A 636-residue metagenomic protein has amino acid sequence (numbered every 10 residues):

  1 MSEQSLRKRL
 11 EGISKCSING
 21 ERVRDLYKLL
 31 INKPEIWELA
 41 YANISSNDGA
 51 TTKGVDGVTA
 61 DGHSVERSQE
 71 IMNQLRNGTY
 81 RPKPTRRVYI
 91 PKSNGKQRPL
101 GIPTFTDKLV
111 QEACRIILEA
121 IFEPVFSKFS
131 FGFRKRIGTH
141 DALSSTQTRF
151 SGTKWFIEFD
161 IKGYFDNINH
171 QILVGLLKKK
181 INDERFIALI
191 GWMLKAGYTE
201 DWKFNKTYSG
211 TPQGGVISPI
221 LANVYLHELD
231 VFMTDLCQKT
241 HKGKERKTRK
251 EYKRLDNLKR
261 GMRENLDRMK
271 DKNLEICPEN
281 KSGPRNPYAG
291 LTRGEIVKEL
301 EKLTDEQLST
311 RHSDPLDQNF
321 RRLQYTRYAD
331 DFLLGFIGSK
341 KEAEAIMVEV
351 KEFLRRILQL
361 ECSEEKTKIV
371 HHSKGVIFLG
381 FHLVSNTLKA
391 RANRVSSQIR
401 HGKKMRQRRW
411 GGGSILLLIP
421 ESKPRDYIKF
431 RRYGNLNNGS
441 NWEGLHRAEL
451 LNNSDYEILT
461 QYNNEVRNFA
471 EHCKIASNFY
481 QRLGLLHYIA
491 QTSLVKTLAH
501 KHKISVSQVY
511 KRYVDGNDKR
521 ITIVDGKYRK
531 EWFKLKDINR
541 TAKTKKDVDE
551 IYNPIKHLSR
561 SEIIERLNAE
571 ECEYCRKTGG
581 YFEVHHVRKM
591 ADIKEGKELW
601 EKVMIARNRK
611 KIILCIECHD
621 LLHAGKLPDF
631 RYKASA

Functional and structural regions predicted by a protein language model:
M1-A636: Non-catalytic terminal/accessory segments
